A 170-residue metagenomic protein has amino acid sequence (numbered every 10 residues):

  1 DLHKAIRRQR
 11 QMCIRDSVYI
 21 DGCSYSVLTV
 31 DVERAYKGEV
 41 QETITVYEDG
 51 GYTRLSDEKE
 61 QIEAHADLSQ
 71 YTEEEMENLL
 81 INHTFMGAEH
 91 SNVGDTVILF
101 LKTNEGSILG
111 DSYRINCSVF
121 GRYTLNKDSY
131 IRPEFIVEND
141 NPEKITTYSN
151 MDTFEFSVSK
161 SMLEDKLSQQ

Functional and structural regions predicted by a protein language model:
D1, Y25-D31, N82-F85: Generic detector of contiguous secondary-structure segments
L2-I14: Single conserved hydrophobic/aromatic residue that forms the stacking wall/gate of nucleotide- or nucleobase-binding
H3-A5, D21-Y25, N92, G110: Short coil/turn motifs at beta-sheet boundaries
R8-Q11, S24-L28, E42, V93-V97: Envelope-exposed proteins and targeting segments
R15-Y19: Short amphipathic beta-strand and strand-loop transition segments with alternating hydrophobic
I20-L68: OB-fold (S1/OB) nucleic-acid-binding surfaces
T53, D57-Q170: Netrin-like (NTR/C345C) domain of secreted extracellular proteins
